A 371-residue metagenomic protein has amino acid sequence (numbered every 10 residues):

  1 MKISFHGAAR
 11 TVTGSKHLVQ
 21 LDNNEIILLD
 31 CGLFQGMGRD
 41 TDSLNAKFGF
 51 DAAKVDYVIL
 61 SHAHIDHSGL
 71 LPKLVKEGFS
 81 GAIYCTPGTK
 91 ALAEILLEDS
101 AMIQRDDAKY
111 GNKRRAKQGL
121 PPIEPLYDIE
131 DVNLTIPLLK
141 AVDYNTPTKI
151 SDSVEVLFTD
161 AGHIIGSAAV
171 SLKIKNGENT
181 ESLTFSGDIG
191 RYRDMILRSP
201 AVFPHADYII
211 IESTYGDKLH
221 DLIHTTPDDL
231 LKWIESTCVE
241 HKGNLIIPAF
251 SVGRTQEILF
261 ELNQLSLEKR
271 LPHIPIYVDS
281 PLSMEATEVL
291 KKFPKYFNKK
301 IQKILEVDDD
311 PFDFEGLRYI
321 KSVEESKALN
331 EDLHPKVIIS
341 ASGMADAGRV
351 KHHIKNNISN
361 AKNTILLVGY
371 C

Functional and structural regions predicted by a protein language model:
M1-A53, L134-R198, E324-D332, V337 (+1 more regions): Core dinuclear metal-dependent hydrolase active-site scaffold
T11, L21-G81, C85-P137, I189-R198: Pre-active-site segment of Zn-dependent metallo-hydrolases
L29-C31, V55-H64, L71, I83-T86 (+7 more regions): Active-site neighborhood of phospho(di)ester-bond hydrolases with catalytic His/Asp-centered motifs
R39-T41, I95-A101, R105, A169 (+4 more regions): Short acidic, glycine/serine/threonine-rich loops at helix termini
A52, E77-G78, A201-H205, L271 (+1 more regions): Short, conserved loop/helix-junction motifs that constitute active-site signature segments in enzyme catalytic cores
S100-I164, P294-L333: Metallo-beta-lactamase
V156, D160, A168-K173, G177-L262 (+1 more regions): Functional cores that coordinate and move charged inorganic groups
L231-C371: Hard-cation-handling environments
